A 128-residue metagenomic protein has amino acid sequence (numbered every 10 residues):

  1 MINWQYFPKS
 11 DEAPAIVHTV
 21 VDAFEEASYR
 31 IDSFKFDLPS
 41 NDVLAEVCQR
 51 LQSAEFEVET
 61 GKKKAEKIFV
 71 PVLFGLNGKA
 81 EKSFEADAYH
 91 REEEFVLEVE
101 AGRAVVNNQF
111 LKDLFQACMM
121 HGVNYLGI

Functional and structural regions predicted by a protein language model:
M1, M119-M120: Detector for methionine-enriched segments
M1-E59: Nuclease-adjacent, charged terminal/linker segments that flank catalytic cores
S33-D37, E46, R50-E93, V105-K112 (+1 more regions): Active-site metal-binding core of divalent-cation-utilizing nuclease and nuclease-like domains
E94-F95, Y125: Structural motif
E100-A101: Short glycine-/small-residue-rich Rossmann-like dinucleotide-binding loops
M120-I128: Nucleic-acid nuclease catalytic cores
